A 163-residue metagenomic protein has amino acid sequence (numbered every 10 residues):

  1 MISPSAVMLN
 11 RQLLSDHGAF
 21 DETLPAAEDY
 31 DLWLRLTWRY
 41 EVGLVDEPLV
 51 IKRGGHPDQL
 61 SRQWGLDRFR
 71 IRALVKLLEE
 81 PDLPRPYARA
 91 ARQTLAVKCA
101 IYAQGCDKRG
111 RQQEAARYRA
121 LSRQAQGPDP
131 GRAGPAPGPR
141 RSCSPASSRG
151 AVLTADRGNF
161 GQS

Functional and structural regions predicted by a protein language model:
M1-A73: Conserved nucleotide-sugar donor-binding catalytic segment
G54-D156, F160-S163: C-terminal subregions of glycosyltransferases and related glycan-biosynthesis enzymes
